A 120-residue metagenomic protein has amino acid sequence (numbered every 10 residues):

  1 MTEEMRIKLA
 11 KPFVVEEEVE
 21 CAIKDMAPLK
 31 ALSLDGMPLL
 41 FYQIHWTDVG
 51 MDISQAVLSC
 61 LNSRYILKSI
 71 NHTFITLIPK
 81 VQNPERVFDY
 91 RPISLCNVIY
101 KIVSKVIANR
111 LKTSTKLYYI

Functional and structural regions predicted by a protein language model:
M1-F88, I102: Surface-exposed loop/turn segments and immediately adjacent short secondary-structure elements within folded domains
A10-F13, K116-I120: Short, intrinsically disordered, charge-balanced linker/junction segments flanking boundaries in proteins
F88-Y119: Conserved pre-motif C helix in the palm subdomain of viral-like polymerases
